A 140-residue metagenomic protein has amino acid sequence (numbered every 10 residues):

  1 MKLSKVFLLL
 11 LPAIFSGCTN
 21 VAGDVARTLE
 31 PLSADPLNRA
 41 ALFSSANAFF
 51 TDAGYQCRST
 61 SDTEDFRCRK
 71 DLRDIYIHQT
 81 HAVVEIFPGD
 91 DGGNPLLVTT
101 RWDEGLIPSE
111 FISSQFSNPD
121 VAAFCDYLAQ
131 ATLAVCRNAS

Functional and structural regions predicted by a protein language model:
M1-F7: Bacterial N-terminal signal peptides that target proteins for export
F7-L8, G93: A broad, structure-centric signal for solvent-exposed, well-ordered loop/edge residues that line or flank functional
I14-G17: C-terminal motif of bacterial Sec signal peptides marking the signal peptidase cleavage site
T19-S140: Ser/Thr-rich, low-complexity intrinsically disordered terminal regions
